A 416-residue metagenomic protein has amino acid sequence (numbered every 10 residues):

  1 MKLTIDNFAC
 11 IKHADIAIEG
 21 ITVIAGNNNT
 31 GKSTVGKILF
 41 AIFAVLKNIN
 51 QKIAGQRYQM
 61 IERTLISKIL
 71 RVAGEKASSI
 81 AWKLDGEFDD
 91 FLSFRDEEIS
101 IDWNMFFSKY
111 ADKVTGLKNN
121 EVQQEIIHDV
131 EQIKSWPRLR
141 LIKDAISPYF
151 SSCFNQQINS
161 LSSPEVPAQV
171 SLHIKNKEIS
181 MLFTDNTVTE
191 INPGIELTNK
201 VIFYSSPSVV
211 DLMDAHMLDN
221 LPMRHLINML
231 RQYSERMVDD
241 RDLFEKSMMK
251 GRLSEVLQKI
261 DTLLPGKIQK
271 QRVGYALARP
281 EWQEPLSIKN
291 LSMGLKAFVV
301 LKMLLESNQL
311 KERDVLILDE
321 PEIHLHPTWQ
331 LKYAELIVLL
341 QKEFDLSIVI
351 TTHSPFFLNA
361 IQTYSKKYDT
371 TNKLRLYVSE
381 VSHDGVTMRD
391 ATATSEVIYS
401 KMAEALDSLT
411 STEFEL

Functional and structural regions predicted by a protein language model:
M1-I49, L277-E415: Switch/communication elements of ASCE P-loop NTPase nucleotide-binding domains
V45-E306, K311-R313, T387-L416: Phosphate-coordinating catalytic segments in nucleotide- and nucleic-acid-processing enzymes
